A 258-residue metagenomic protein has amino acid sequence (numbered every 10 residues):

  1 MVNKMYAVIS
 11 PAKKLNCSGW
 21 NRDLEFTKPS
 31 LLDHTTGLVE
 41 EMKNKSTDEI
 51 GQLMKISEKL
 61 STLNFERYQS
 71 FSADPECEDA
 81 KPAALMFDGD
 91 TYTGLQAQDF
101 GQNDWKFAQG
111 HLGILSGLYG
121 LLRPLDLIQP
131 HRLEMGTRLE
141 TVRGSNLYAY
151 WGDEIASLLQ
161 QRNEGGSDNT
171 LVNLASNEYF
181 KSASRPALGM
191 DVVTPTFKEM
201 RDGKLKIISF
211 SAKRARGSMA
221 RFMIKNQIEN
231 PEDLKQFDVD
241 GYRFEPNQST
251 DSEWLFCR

Functional and structural regions predicted by a protein language model:
V2-A7: Extreme N-terminal starter segment of soluble prokaryotic enzymes
V8-D99: Active-site helix-to-loop segments that bind/position phosphate- or nucleotide-bearing substrates and donors across
A97-T250, L255-R258: Internal, well-folded beta-alpha domain core
